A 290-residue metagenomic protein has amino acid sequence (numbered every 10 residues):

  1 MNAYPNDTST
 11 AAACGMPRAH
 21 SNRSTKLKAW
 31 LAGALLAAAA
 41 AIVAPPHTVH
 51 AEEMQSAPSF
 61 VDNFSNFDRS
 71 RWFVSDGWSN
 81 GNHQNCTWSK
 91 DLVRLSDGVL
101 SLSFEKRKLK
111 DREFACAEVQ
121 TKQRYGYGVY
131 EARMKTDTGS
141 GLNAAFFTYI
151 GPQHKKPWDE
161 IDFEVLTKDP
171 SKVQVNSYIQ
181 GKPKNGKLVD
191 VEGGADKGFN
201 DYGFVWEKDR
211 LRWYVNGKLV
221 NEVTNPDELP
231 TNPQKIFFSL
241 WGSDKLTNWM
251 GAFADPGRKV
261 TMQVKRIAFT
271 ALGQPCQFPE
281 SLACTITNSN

Functional and structural regions predicted by a protein language model:
M1-K26: N-terminal secretory signal peptides that target proteins for export/translocation
S21-S24, A39, F104, G151: Residues at secondary-structure transition points
A32-I42: Bacterial N-terminal signal peptides
P45-A51: Sec/Tat signal peptide C-region and signal peptidase I cleavage site
A51-N290: GH16 jelly-roll
